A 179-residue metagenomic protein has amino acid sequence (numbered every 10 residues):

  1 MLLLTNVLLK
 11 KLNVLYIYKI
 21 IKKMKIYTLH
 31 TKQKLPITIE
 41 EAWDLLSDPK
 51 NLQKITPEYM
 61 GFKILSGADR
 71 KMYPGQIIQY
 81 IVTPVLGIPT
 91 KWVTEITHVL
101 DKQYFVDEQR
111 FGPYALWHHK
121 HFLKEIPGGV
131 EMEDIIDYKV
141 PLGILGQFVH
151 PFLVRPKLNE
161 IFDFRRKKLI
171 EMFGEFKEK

Functional and structural regions predicted by a protein language model:
I20-Y73: Hydrophobic ligand-binding cavity/cleft-lining segments
T28-H30, P89-V93, A115-H119: Short, surface-exposed coil-to-beta transition loops
L35-I37, P84-L86, H98, P113 (+1 more regions): Beta-strand elements of well-folded, non-transmembrane domains
I39, H98-Y104, F122-E131: A short, structured loop/turn motif at beta-sheet edges
I64-F111, F164-M172, F176-E178: Glycine-rich portal/gate segments that line the openings of hydrophobic small-molecule binding cavities
Q109-E160: Beta-strand/loop substructures that line and gate deep hydrophobic ligand-binding cavities in soluble
